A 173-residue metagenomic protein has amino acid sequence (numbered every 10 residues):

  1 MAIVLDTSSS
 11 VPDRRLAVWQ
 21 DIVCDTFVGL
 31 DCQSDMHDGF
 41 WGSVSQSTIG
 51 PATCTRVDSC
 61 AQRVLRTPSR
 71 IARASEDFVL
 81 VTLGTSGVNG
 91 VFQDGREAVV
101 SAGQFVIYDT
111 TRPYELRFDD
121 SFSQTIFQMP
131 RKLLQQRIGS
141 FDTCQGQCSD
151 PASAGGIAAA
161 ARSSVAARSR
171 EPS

Functional and structural regions predicted by a protein language model:
M1-S45, A52, V88-S173: Alpha-helical bundle regulatory/interaction domains
G50-A52, S59-L65, S69-D94, Q104: Glycine- and acidic-residue-biased ligand/ion/polar-headgroup-sensing regions
V57, G84, P130-K132: Generic beta-structure capping elements
D58-S59, T110: Short clusters of small/polar residues that mark proteolytic maturation junctions
